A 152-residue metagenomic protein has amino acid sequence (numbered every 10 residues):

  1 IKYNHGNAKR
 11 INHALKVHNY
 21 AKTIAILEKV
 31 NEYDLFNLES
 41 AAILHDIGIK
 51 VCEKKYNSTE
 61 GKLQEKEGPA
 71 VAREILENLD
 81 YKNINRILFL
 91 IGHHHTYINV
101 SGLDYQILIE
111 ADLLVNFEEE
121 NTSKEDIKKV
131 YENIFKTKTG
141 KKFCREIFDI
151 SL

Functional and structural regions predicted by a protein language model:
Y3-N31, L44, L79, H95-L152: Divalent metal-dependent phosphate-bond-processing catalytic cores, especially two-metal-ion Mg2+/Mn2+ enzymes that act
H5-K16, K54-E67: Active-site metal-coordination segments of metallo-dependent hydrolases
V17-I24, K62-E77: An active-site-proximal "capping" alpha-helix that borders the catalytic cofactor pocket
K29-V30, C52-Y56: Short, flexible helix-adjacent loops and helix caps
D34, N83-I84: Membrane-helix interface segments
L35-K54, G68, A72, L88-T96 (+1 more regions): His-Asp-centered metal-binding catalytic motifs of divalent-metal-dependent phosphohydrolases/nucleases
L63, E67, R86, G102 (+1 more regions): Residues forming well-ordered secondary-structure scaffolds
